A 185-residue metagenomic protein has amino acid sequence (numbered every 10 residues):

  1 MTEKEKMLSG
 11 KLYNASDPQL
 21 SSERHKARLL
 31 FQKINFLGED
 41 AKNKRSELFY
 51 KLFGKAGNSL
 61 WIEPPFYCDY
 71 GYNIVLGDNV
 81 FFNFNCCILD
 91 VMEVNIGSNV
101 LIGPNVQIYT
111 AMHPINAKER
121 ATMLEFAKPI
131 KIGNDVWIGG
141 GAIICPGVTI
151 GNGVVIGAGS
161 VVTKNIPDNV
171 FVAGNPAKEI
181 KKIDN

Functional and structural regions predicted by a protein language model:
M1-S59, A177-K181, N185: Terminal amphipathic alpha-helical/low-complexity segments used for targeting or macromolecular assembly
K4-E5, L52, S98, T122 (+2 more regions): Short secondary-structure boundary/capping segments
F66-L76, F81-T149, V170, N175-P176 (+1 more regions): Flexible, glycine/small-residue-enriched loop-and-beta-strand segment within the central core of proteins
T149, T163-K164: Active-site/ligand-binding-proximal alpha/beta "capping" segment
G159: Rossmann-like dinucleotide/phosphate-binding beta-alpha-beta segment
